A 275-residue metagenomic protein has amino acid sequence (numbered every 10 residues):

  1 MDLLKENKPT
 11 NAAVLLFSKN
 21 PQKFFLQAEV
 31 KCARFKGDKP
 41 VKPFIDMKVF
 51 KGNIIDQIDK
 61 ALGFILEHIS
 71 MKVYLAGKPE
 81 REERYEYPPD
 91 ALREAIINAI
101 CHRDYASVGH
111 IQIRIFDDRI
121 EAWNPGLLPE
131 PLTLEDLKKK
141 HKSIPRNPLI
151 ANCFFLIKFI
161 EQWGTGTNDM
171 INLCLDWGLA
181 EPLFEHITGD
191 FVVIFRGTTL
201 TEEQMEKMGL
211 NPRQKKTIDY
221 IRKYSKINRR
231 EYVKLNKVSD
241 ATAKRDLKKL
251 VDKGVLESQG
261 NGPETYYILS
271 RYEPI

Functional and structural regions predicted by a protein language model:
M1-G109, I115-I144, G166, L179: Active-site helix-to-loop segments that bind/position phosphate- or nucleotide-bearing substrates and donors across
L15, R229-K234: A short acidic, leucine-rich amphipathic alpha-helix
D90, L134-L179, P212-K216: ATP phosphate-binding glycine-rich loop and adjacent ATP-lid/helix-beta elements within ATP-binding kinase/ATPase
A180, V251-N261: A short, conserved structural fragment
G209-I227: Short amphipathic alpha-helical interface segments
N211, N261-I275: Short, cationic-aromatic polyanion-contact patches
A241: Key DNA-contact positions within bacterial/archaeal DNA-binding proteins
L247-K248: Short, hydrophobic-biased segments on the C-terminal half of alpha helices that form "recognition helices"
